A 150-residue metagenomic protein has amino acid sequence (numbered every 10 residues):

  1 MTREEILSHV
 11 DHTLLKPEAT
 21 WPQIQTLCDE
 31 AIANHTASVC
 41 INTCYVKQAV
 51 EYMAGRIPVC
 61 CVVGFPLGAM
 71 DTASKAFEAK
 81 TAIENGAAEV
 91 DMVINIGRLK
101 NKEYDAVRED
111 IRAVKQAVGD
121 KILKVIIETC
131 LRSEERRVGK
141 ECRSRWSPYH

Functional and structural regions predicted by a protein language model:
M1-V10, L14, E18, C44-R56: N-terminal amphipathic alpha-helix/helix-capping segment at the start of soluble metabolic enzymes
H9-C44: An N-cap/entry alpha-helix motif that binds or orients negatively charged groups
H9-W21, C60-K75, G97-E103, I126-E134: Active-site mouth loops of central-metabolism enzymes
I24, C28, V46-K47, A79-K80 (+2 more regions): Generic structural signal for well-ordered alpha-helices, preferentially at hydrophobic/aromatic core positions
N34, N85, A117-V118: Structural motif
A37-C44, Q48-E89: Active-site cofactor/substrate anionic-group-binding motifs, chiefly glycine- and Lys/Arg-rich phosphate-binding loops
K47-F65, Y104-K124: Alpha-helix-loop-beta-strand connector modules within alpha/beta enzyme cores
E135-C142: Conserved small/polar residues in nucleotide/adenosyl-binding loops
